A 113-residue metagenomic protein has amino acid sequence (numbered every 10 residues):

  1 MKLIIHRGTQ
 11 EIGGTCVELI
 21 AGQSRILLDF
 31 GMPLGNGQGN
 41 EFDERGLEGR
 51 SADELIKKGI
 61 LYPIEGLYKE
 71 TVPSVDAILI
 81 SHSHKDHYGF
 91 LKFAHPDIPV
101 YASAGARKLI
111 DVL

Functional and structural regions predicted by a protein language model:
M1-K2, R25: Extreme N-terminal starter segment of soluble prokaryotic enzymes
R7-T9: Short Gly/Pro-enriched turn/cap motifs at secondary-structure boundaries
G14-L19: Short beta-strand scaffold segments in enzyme catalytic cores
S24, P96-P99: A short helix->loop->beta-strand "cap" motif at the edges of active sites that frequently abuts
S24-L79, A106, L113: Pre-active-site segment of Zn-dependent metallo-hydrolases
D43-R45, A94-D97: Glycine-rich, phosphate-binding/catalytic loops in enzymes
T71-P96, A104: Di-metal (Zn2+ and/or Mg2+/Mn2+) metal-binding site signature of metallo-dependent hydrolases with the MBL/beta-CASP
I98-A104, L109-V112: Non-globular, low-confidence helical/coil segments that flank catalytic cores
